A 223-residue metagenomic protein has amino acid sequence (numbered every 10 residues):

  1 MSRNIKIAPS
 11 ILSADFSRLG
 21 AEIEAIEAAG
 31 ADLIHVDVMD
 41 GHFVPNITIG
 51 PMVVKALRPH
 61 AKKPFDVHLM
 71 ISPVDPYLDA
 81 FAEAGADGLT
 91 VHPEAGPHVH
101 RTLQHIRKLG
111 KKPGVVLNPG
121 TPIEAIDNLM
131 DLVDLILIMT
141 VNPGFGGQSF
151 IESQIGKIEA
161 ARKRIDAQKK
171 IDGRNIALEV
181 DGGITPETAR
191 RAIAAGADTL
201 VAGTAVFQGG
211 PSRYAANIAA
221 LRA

Functional and structural regions predicted by a protein language model:
I5-S10, I34-V36, L57, F65-L69 (+5 more regions): Hydrophobic faces of well-ordered beta-strands that scaffold small-molecule active sites in alpha/beta enzyme cores
D15-R18, H60, P76-Y77, A86-A177: Conserved anion-binding
L19, I26, D37, F81 (+6 more regions): Conserved, mostly hydrophobic/aromatic
I23, D75-E83, T121-V133, G182-L200: Catalytic cores of alpha/beta
I23-E24, P51-K55, L78, H100-L103 (+4 more regions): Generic structural signal for well-ordered alpha-helices, preferentially at hydrophobic/aromatic core positions
L33-P51, V141-S149, V206-Q208: Glycine-rich, proline-tolerant flexible connector loops at the mouths of alpha/beta enzymes
H42-V74, L78, A189-V206: A short alpha/beta connector and helix-capping loop motif
I106, I193, F207-A223: C-terminal helical cap(s) of enzyme catalytic domains, especially alpha/beta-barrels
